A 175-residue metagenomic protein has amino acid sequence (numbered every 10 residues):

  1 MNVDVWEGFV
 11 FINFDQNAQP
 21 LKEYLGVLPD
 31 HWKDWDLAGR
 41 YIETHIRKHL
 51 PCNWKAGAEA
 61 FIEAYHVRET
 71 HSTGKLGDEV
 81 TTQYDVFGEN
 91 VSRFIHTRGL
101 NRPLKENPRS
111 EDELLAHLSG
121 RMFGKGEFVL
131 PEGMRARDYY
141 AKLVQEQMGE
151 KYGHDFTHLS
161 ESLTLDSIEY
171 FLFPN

Functional and structural regions predicted by a protein language model:
N2-N175: C-terminal catalytic domain of Rieske-type non-heme iron oxygenases
